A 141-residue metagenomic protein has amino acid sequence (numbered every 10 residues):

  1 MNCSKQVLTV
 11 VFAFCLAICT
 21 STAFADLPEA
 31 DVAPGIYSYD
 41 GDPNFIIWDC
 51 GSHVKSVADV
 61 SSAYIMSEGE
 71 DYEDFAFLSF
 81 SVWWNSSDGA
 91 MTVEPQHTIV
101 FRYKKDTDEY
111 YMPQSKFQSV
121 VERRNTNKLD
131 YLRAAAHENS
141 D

Functional and structural regions predicted by a protein language model:
M1-V10: Bacterial N-terminal signal peptides that target proteins for export
Q6, A17, K105: Functionally constrained cores in energy, signaling, and assembly domains
V10-C19: Bacterial N-terminal signal peptides
T22-F24: Signal peptide processing junction and immediate N-terminal pro/mature segment of secreted/exported proteins
D26-T98, K104-D141: N-terminal secretory-pathway/extracellular module detecting exported/lumenal segments and adjacent signal-anchor/first
